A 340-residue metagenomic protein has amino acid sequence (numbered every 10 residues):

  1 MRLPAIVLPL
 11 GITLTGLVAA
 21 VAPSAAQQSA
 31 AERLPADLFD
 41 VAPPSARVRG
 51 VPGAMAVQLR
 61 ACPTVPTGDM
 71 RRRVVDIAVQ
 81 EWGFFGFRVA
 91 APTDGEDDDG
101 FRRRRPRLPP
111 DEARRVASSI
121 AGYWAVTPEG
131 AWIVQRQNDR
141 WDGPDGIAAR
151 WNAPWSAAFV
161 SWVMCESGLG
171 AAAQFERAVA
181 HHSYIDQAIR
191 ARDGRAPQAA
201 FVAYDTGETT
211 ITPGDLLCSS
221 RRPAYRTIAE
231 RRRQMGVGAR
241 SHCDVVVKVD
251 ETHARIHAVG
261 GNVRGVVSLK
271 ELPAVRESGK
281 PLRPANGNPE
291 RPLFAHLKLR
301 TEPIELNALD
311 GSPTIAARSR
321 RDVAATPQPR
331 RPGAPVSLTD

Functional and structural regions predicted by a protein language model:
M1-P4: Positively charged n-region of N-terminal signal peptides that target proteins for export
P9-V18: Bacterial N-terminal signal peptides
A20-Q28: Boundary at the C-terminal end of the N-terminal hydrophobic targeting segment
A30-A172, A316-D340: N-terminal capping segments
G100-D145, D186-V202, T227-G236, V275-E290: Surface-exposed intrinsically disordered loops and tails
A149-A157, L169-A171, R192, P197-A200 (+2 more regions): Core nucleotidyl-transferase/polymerase catalytic module
R177-R264: ...with weaker cross-activation on analogous glycine-rich loops/strands in unrelated enzymes
N262-D340: Low-complexity, Gly/Ser/Thr/Pro-rich intrinsically disordered linker/tail segments
